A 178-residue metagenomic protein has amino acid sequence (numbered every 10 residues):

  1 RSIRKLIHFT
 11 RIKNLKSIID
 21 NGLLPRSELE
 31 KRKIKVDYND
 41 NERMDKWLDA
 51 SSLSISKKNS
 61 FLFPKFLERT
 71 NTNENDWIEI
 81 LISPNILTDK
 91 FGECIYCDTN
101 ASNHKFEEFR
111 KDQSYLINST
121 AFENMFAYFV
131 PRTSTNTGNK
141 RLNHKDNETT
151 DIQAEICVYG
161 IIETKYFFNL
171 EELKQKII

Functional and structural regions predicted by a protein language model:
R1-S54, N59-I178: Active-site-proximal loop/hinge segments that shape catalytic or ion-binding/gating pockets
